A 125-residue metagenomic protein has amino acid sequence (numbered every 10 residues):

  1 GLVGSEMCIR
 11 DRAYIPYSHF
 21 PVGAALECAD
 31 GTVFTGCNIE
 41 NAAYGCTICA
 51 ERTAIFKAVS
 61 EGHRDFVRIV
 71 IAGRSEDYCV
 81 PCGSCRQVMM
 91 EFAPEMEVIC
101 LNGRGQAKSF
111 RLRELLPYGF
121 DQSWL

Functional and structural regions predicted by a protein language model:
G1-G4, C8-I9: Single conserved hydrophobic/aromatic residue that forms the stacking wall/gate of nucleotide- or nucleobase-binding
L2, A24, R104-Q106: Intrinsically disordered, low-complexity regions
R12-S18: Extended beta-strand/beta-hairpin segments
H19-C28: Short beta-strand scaffold segments in enzyme catalytic cores
T35-W124: Zn2+-dependent cytidine deaminase-like catalytic core
